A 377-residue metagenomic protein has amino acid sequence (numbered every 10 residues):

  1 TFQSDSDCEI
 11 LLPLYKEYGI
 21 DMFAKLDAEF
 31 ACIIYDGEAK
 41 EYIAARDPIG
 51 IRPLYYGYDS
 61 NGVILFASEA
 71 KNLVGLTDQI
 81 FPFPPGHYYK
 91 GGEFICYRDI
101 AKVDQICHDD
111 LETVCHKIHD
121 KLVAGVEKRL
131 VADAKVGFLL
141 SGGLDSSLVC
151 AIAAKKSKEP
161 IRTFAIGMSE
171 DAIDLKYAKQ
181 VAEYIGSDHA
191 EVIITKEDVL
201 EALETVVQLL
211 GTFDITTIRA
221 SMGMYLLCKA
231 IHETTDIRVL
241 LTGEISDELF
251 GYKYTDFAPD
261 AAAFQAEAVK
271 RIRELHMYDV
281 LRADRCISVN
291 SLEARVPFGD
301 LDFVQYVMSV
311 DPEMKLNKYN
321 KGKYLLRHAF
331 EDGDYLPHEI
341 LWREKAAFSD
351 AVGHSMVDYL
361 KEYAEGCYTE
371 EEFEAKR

Functional and structural regions predicted by a protein language model:
T1-D5, I20-M22, L73-I80, F213-I215 (+1 more regions): Short, polar/flexible loop-turn hinges at active-site or ligand-entry regions and domain interfaces
F2-D5, N317, G333-A347, F373: Short, surface-exposed acidic
F2-E9, Y35-T113: N-terminal segments that mediate ammonia production and transfer in glutamine-dependent amidotransferase systems
L12-Y18: A short, contiguous, amphipathic alpha-helix enriched in charged residues
E17, G37-I43, P48-L54, Y58-S60 (+2 more regions): ATP-dependent adenylate-handling active sites, centered on carboxylate activation for C-N bond formation
L26-E29, A134: Short, basic and Ser/Thr-rich N-terminal targeting/leader segments
C107, T235, Y368-R377: Acidic, carboxylate-rich catalytic segments that either coordinate divalent cations
